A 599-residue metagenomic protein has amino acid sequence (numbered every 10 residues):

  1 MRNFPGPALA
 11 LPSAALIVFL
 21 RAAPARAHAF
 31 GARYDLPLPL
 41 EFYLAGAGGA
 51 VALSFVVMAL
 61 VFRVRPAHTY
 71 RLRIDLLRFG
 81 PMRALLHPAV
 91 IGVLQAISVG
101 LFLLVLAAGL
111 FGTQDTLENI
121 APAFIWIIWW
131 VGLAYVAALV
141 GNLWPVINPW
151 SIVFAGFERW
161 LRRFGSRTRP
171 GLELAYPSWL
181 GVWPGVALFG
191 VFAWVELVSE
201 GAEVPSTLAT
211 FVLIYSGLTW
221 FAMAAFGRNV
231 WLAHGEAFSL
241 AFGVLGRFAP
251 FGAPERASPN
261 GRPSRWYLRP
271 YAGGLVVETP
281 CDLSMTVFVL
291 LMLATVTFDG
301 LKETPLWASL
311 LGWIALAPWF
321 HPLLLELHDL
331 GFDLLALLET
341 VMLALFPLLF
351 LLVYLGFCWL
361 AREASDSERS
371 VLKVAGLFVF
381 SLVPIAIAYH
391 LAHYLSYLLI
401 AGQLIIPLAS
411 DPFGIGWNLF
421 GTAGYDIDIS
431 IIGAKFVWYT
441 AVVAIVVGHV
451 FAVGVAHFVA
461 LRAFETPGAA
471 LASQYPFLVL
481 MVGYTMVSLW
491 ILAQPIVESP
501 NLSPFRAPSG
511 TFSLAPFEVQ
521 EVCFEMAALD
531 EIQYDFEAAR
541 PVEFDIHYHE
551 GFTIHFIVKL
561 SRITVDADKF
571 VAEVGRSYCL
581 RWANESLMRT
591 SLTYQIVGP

Functional and structural regions predicted by a protein language model:
S13, I17-R21, A25-P270, S284 (+1 more regions): Transmembrane-helix bundle segments that line or gate the permeation/cavity pathway in multi-pass membrane proteins
R26, S488-L502: Juxtamembrane boundary at the C-terminal end of a transmembrane helix
F30-A47, M82, D115-I127, G274-V277 (+2 more regions): Membrane-interface segments at the starts/ends of alpha-helical transmembrane spans
A45-A47, V153, P177-G185, P280 (+2 more regions): Hydrophobic alpha-helical transmembrane segments
L232-W359: Long, internal scaffold/assembly segments composed of regular secondary structure
F357-G376, I429, G454-A469: Alpha-helical transmembrane segments
F380-H390, Y394-H457, L461, E465 (+1 more regions): Hydrophobic alpha-helical transmembrane segments and adjacent short intramembrane/lumenal linkers of inner/organellar
S503-P599: Acidic, Ser/Thr/Pro
